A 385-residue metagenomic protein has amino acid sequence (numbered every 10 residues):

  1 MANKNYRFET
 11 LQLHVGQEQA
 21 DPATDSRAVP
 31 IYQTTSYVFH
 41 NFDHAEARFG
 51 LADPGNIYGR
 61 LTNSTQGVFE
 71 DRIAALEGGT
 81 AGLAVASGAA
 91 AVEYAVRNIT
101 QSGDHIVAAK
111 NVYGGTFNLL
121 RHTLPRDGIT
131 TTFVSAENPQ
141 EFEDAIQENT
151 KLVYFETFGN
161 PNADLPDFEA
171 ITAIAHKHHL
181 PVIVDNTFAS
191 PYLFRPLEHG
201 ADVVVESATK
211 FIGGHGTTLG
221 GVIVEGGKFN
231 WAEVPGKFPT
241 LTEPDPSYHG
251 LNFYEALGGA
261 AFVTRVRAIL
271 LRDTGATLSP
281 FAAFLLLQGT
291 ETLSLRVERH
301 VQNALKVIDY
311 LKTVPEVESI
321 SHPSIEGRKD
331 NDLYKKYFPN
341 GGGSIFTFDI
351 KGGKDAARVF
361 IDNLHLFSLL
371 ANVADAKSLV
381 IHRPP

Functional and structural regions predicted by a protein language model:
A2-N3, Q19-A20, A81-V314: Conserved PLP-enzyme active-site core in the AAT-like
A2-Y32, I223: Short conserved active-site loop signatures built around small residues
T10, P30, G55, A283 (+1 more regions): A residue-level signal for beta-strand positions that form part of recognition/binding surfaces within mature
V15-Q17, Q33-Y37, R60-T62, I350 (+1 more regions): Pocket-edge structural micro-motifs
A20, V38-F42, N230-W231, L293 (+2 more regions): Short, acidic Gly/Pro/Ser/Thr-rich loop/turn segments
S36, N41-E93, G115-T123: Conserved N-terminal alpha-helix of the aminotransferase class I/II PLP-enzyme fold
P54, T80, A282, L286 (+1 more regions): Short amphipathic alpha-helical segments
V297, D309-K312, E316-P385: Conserved C-terminal alpha-helix-loop-beta "cap" of PLP-dependent enzymes that closes/shapes the active-site mouth
